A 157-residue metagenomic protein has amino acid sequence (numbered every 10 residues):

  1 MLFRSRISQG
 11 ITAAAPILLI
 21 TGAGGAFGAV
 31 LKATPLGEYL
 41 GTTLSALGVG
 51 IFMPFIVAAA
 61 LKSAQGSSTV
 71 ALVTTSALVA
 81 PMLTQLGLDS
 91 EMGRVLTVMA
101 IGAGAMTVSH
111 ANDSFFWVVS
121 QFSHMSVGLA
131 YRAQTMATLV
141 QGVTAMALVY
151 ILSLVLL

Functional and structural regions predicted by a protein language model:
M1-L36: Core transmembrane alpha-helical segments of multi-pass membrane transporters/permeases
F3-A14, L40-L47, V79, V119-S126 (+1 more regions): Hydrophobic alpha-helical segments of integral membrane proteins, encompassing both true transmembrane helices
I11-I17, L40-V57, T84-T97: Membrane-interfacial loop-to-helix junctions in multi-pass transporters
P16-T21, G25, G50, P54 (+3 more regions): Hydrophobic alpha-helical transmembrane segments in multi-pass membrane proteins
T21-G24, L47-L86, I101-G102: Hydrophobic alpha-helical transmembrane segments of multi-pass integral membrane proteins, predominantly secondary
L31, A60-A64, T107, V143: Hydrophobic/aromatic residues within the transmembrane alpha-helices of Major Facilitator Superfamily
A103-L157: Juxtamembrane and boundary regions of transmembrane helices in multi-pass small-molecule transporters and channels
